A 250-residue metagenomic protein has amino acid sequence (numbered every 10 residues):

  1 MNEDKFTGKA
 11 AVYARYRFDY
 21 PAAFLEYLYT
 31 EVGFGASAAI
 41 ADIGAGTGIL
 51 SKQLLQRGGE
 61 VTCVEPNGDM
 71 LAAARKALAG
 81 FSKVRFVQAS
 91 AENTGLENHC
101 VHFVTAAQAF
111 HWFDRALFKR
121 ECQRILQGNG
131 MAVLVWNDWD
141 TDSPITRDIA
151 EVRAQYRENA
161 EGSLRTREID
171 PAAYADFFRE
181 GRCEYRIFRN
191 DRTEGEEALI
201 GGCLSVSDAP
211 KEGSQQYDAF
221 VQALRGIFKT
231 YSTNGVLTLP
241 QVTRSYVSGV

Functional and structural regions predicted by a protein language model:
M1-A38: Conserved class I S-adenosyl-L-methionine
A39-A41, T47-N93: Class I SAM-dependent methyltransferase SAM/SAH-binding core
T47, R165, D170-V250: Conserved Class I S-adenosyl-L-methionine
C63, H111, L134, L237: Conserved SAM-binding loop
E92-F103: A short acidic, Gly/Pro-enriched loop at the edge of an enzyme's catalytic core that lines a small-molecule cofactor
F103-A107, R115: A short beta-strand submotif of the Rossmann-like class I SAM-dependent methyltransferase core that lines
F113-E121: A short, conserved alpha-helix within the catalytic core of class I
R120-R192: Conserved catalytic/acceptor-binding region of the Class I
